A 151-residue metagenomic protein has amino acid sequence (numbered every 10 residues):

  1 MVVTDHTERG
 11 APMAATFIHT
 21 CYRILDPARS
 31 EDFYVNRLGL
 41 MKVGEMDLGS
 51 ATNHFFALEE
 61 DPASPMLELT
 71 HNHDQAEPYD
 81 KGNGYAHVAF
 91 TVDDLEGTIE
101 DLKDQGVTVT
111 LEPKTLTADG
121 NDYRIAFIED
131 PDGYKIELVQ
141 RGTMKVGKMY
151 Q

Functional and structural regions predicted by a protein language model:
V2-P12, G44-E45, F90, I99-Q151: Vicinal oxygen chelate
A14-A15, C21-S64: Core segments of cupin and vicinal oxygen chelate
T16-L25, H54-E59, E77-Q105, R124-E129 (+1 more regions): Vicinal oxygen chelate
S50-T52, A63, G84, D119-D122: Exposed loop/turn and edge beta-strand positions of beta-sandwich/beta-sheet ligand-binding modules
S64-M66, K135: Short, mixed charged/polar active-site loops that provide acid/base catalysis or chelate metal/phosphate cofactors
